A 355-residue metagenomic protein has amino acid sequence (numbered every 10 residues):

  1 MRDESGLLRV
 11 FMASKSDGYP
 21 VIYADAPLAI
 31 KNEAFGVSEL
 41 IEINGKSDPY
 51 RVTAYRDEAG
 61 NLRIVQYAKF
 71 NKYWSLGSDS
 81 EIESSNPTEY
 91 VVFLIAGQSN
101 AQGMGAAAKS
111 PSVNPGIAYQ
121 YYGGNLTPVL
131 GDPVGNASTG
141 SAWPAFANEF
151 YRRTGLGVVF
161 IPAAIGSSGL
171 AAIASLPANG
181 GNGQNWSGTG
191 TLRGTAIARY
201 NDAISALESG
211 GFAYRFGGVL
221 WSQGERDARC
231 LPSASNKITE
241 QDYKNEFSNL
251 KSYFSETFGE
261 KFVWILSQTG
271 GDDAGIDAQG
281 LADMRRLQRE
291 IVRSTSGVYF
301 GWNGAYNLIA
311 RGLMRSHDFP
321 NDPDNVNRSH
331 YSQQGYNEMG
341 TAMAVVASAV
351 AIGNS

Functional and structural regions predicted by a protein language model:
M1-E39, A54, Q66-S78: Short, low-complexity N-terminal tether/leader segments at secretion or assembly junctions of large, surface-exposed
R9, V21, D48, R63 (+2 more regions): Short, isolated positions in well-ordered beta-strands
A24, S47-P49, P115: A short, compositionally biased
E39-I43, P49: Glycine-rich, flexible loop motifs
Y50-R51, Y55-V65: Right-handed beta-helix
K72-S355: Cell-envelope and extracellular/periplasmic
